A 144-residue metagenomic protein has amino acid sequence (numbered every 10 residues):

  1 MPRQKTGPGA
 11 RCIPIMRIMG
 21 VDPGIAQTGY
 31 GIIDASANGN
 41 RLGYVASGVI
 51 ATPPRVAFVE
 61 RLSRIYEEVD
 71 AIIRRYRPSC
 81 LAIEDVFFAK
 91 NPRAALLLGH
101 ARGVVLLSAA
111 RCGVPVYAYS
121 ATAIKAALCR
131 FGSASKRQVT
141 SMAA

Functional and structural regions predicted by a protein language model:
P2-A144: Phosphate- and other anionic-substrate recognition elements at nucleic-acid/protein interfaces
